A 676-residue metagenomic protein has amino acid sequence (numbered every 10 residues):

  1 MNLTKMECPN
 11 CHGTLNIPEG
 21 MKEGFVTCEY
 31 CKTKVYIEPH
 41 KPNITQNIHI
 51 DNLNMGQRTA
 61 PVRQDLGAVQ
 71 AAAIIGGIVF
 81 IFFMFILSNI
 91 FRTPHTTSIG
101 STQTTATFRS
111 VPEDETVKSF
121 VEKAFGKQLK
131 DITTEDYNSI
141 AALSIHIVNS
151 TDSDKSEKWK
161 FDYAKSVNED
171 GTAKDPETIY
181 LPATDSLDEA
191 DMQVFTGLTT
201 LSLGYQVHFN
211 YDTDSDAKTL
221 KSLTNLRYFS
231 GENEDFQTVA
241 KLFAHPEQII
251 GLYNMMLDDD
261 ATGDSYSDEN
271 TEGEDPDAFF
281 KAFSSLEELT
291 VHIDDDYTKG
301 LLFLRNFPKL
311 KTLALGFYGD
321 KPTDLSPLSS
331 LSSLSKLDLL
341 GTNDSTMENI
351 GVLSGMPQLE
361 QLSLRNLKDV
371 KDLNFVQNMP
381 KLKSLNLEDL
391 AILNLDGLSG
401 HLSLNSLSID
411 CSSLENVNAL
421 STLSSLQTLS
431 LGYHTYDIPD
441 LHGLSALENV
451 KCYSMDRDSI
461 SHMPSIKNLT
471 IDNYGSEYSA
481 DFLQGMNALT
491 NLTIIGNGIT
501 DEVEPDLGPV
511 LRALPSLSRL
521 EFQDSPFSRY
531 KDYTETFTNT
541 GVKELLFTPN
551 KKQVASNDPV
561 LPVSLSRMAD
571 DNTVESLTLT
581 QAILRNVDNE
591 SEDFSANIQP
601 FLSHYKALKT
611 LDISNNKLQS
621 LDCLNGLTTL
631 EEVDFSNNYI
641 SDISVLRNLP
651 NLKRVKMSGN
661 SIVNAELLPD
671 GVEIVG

Functional and structural regions predicted by a protein language model:
L3-K5, F25: Residues immediately within or flanking Cys/His clusters that coordinate Zn2+ in small zinc-binding modules
C8-C11, C28-C31: Short cysteine-rich clusters marking metal-coordination/redox-active sites
P18-V26: Short linker/helix segments within small regulatory modules
K32-P42: Short Cys/His-rich micro-motifs in 6-15 aa windows
R63-H95: Alpha-helical transmembrane anchor segments and their immediate juxtamembrane flanks, especially terminal single-pass
A142-K165, G171-L187, S202-D216, N225-T238 (+19 more regions): Concave beta-strand-loop units of leucine-rich repeat
D188-M192, D214-L220, V239-A240, P276-F280 (+18 more regions): The feature encodes a structural signal of leucine-rich repeats
F195-L198, L223, H245-P246, F283 (+17 more regions): Leucine-rich repeat
